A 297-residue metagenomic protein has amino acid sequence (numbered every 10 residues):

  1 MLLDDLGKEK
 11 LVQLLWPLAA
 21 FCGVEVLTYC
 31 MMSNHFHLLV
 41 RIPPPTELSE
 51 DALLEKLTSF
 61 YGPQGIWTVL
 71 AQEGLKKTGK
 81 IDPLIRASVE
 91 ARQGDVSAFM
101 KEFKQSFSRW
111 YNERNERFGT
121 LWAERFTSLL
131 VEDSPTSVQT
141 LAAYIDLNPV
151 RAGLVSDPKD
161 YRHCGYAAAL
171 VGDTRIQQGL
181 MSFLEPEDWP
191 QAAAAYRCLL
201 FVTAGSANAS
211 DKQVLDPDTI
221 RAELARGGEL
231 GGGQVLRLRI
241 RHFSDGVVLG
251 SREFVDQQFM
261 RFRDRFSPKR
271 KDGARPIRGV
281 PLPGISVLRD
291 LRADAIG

Functional and structural regions predicted by a protein language model:
M1-G297: Short catalytic/metal-binding and nucleic-acid-binding patches
